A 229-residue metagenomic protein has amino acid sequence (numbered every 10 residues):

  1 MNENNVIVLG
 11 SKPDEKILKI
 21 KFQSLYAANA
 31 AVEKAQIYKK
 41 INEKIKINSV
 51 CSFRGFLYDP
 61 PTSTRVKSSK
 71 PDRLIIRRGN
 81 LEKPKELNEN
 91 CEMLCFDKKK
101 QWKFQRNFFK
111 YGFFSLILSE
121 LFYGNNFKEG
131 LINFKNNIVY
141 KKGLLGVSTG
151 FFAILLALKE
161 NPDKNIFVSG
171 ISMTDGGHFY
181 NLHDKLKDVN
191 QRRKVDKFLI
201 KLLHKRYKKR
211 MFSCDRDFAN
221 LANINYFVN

Functional and structural regions predicted by a protein language model:
M1-N229: Metal-ion/cofactor- or nucleotide/acyl-coenzyme-handling active-site neighborhoods
